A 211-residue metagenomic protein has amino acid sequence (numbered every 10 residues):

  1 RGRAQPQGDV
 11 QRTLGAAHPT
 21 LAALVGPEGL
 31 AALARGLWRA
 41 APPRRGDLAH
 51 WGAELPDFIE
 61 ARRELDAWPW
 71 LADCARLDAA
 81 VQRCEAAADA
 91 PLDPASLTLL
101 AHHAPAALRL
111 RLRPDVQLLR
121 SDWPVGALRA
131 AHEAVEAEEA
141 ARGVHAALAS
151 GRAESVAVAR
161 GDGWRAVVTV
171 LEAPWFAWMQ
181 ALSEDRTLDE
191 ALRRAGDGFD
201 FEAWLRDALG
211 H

Functional and structural regions predicted by a protein language model:
R1-H102, G161, V168-H211: Long, charge-rich, low-complexity alpha-helical segments
G8-D9, P105, G143-H145: Intrinsically disordered, low-complexity segments enriched in polar/charged residues with Gly/Pro, especially when
A88, P94, A106-L112, V116: Acyltransferase donor/substrate-recognition loop-hinge adjacent to the catalytic core
R109-E184: Low-complexity, glycine/alanine/valine/leucine- and proline-rich hydrophobic stretches
